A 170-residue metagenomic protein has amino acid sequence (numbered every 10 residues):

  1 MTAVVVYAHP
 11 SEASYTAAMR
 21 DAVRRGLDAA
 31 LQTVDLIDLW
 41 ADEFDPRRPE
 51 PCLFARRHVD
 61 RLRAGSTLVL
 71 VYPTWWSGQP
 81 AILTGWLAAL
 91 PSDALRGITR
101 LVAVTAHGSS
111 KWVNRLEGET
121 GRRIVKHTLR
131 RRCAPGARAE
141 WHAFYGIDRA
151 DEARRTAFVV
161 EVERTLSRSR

Functional and structural regions predicted by a protein language model:
M1-S92, A157-R170: N-terminal beta1-alpha1-beta2 submodule of the flavodoxin-like/Rossmannoid cofactor-binding fold
Y7-H9, T105-G108, A143-G146: Short, histidine-centered active-site or binding-site loop motifs used for metal coordination, general acid-base
Q32-D35, G97-L101, A137-E140: Residue-level recognition of the N-termini of beta-strands and the immediately preceding loop/turn
E43, V102-T105, W141: Short, basic/glycine-rich phosphate-binding loops at helix/coil junctions that contact nucleotide phosphates
E43-P46, S110-W112, A150: A short beta-to-alpha transition loop/helix N-cap that caps and shapes the active-site region
D93-A134: Short, glycine-/small-residue-rich phosphate/pyrophosphate-handling segment
V113-R115, I124-R170: Glycine-rich phosphate/pyrophosphate-binding loop and the adjoining helix
